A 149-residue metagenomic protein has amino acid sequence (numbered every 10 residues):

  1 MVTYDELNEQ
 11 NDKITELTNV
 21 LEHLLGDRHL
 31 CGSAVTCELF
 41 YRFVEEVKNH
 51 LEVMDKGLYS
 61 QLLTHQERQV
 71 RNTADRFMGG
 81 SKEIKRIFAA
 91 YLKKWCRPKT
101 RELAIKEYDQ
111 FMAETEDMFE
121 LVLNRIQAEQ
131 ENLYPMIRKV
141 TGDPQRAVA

Functional and structural regions predicted by a protein language model:
M1-A149: Small-residue-biased structural context
